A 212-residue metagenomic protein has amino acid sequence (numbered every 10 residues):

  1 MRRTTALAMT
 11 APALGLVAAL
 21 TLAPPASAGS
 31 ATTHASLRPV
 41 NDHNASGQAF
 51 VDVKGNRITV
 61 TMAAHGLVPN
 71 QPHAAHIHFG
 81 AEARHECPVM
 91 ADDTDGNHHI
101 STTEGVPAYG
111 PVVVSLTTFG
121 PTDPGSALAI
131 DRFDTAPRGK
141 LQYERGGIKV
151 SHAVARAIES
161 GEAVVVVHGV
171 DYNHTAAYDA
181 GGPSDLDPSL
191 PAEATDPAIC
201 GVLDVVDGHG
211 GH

Functional and structural regions predicted by a protein language model:
R2-L7, P12-A19, P24-H212: N-terminal leader/targeting pre-sequences
